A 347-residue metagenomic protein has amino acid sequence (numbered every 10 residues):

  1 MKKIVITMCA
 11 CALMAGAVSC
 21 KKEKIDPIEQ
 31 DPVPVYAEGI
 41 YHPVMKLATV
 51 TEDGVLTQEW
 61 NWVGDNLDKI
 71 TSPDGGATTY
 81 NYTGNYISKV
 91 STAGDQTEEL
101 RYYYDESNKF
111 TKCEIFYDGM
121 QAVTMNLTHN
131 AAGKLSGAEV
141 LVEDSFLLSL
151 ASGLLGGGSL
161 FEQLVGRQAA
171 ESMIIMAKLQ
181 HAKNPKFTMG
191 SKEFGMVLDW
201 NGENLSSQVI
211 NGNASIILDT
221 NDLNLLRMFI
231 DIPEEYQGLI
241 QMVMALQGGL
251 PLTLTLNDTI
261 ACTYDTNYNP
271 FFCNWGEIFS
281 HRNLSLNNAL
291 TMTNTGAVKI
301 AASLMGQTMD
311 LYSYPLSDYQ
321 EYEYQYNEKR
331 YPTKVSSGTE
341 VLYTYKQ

Functional and structural regions predicted by a protein language model:
M1-I4, K22: Positively charged n-region of N-terminal signal peptides that target proteins for export
I4-L13: Sec-dependent N-terminal signal peptides
G16-S19: C-terminal motif of bacterial Sec signal peptides marking the signal peptidase cleavage site
K22-Q347: Buried hydrophobic residues that stabilize the cores of well-folded domains
